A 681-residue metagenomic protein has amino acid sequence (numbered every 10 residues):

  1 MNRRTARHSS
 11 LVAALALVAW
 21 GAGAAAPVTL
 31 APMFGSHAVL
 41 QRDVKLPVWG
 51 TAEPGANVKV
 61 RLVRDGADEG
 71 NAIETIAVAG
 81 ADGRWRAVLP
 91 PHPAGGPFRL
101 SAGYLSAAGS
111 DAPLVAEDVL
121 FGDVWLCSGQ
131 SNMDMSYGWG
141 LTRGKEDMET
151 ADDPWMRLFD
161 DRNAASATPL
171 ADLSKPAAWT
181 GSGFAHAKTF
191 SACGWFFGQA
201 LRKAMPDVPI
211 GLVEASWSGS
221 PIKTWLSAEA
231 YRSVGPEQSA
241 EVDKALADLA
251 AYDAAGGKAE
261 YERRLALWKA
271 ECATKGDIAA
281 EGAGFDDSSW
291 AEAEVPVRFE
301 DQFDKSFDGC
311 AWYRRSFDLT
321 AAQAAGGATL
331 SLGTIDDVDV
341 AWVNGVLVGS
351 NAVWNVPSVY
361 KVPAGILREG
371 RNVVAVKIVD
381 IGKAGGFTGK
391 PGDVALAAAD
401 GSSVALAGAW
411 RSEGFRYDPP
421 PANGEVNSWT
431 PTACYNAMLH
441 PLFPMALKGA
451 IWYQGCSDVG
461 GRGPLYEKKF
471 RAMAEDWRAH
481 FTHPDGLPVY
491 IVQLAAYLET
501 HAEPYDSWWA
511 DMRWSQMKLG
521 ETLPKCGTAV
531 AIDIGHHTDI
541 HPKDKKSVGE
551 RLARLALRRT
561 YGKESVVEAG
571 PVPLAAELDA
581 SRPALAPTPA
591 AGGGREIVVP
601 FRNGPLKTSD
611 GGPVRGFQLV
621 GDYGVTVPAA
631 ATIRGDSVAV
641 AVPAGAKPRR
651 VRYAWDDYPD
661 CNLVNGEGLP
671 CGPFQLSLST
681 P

Functional and structural regions predicted by a protein language model:
A25-P54, E117-C127, D134, E294-F307 (+3 more regions): Non-catalytic, glycine-rich low-complexity segments
P32, Q41-K45, K305-D308, T329 (+3 more regions): Surface beta-strand/loop "capping" patches
M33-D118, G382-A384: Ser/Thr-rich low-complexity repeats and stalk/linker segments
E69-G95, T334, W342-D393, G635-D636: Beta-strand-rich ligand-recognition modules
G96-A107, A375-V376, P648-D656: Short, aromatic- and glycine-rich surface loops/edge beta-strands on solvent-exposed regions
A112-G181, A215-F299, R371-M445: An acidic-aromatic loop/edge-strand motif
W290, F317-G345, V374-V376: Aromatic-lined ligand-binding clefts that engage carbohydrates, nucleic acids, or primary amines
N603-P681: C-terminal beta-sandwich/jelly-roll accessory domains of carbohydrate-active enzymes
